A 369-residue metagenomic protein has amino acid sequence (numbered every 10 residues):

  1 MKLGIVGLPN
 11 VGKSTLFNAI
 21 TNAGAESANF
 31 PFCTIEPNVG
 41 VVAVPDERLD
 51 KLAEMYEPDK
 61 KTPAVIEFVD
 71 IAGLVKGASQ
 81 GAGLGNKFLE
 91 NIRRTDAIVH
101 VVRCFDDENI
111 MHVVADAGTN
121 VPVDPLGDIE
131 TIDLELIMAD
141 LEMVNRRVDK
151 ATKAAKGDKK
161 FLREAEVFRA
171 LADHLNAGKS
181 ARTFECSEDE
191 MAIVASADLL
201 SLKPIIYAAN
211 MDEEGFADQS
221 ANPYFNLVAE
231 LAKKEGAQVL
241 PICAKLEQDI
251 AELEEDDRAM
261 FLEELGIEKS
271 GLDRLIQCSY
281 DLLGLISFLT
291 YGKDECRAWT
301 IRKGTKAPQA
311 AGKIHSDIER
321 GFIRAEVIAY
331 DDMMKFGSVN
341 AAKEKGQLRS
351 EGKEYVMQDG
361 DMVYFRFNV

Functional and structural regions predicted by a protein language model:
M1-N120, L126, D133, V144-N145 (+1 more regions): Conserved G1/Walker A P-loop phosphate-binding module
K2-V6, V11, F17, N145 (+3 more regions): C-terminal-of-GTPase-core extension/linker across diverse P-loop GTPases
G81, I137, A221: Short, conserved glycine- and acidic-residue-centered signature motifs in active-site or ligand-binding loops
V121-I129, N210, Y224: Glycine-rich, flexible loop segments associated with nucleotide phosphate handling
